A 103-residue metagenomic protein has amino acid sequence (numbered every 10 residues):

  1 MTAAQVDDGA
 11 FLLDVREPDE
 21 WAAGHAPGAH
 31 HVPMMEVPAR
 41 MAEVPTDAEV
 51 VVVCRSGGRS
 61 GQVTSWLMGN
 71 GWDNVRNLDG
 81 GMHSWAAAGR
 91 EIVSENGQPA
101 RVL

Functional and structural regions predicted by a protein language model:
M1-F11, E17-E49, S60-L103: Rhodanese-like catalytic fold shared by cysteine-dependent sulfurtransferases and DSP/PTP-type phosphatases
V53: Short, surface-exposed ligand- or partner-binding patches at beta-edge/loop junctions that are enriched in aromatics
